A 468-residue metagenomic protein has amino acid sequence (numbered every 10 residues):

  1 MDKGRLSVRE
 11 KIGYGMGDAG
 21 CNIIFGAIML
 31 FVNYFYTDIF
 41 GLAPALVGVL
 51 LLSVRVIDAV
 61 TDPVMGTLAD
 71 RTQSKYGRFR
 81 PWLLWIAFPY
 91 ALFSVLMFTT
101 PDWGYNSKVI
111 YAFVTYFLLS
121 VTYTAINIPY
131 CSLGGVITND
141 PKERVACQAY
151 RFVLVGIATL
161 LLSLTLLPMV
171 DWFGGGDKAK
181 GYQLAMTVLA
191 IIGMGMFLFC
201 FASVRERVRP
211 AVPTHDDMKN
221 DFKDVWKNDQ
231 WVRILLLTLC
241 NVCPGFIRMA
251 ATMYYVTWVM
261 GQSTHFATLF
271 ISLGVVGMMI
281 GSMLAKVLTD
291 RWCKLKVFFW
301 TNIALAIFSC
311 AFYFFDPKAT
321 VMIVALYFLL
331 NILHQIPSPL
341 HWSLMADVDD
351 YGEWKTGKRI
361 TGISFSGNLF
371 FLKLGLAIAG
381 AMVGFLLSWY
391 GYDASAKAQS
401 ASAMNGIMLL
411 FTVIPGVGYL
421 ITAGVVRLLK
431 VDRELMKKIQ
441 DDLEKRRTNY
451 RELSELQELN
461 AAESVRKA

Functional and structural regions predicted by a protein language model:
M1-K467: Membrane-embedded alpha-helical bundles of multi-pass transporters/translocases, especially carrier/permease families
